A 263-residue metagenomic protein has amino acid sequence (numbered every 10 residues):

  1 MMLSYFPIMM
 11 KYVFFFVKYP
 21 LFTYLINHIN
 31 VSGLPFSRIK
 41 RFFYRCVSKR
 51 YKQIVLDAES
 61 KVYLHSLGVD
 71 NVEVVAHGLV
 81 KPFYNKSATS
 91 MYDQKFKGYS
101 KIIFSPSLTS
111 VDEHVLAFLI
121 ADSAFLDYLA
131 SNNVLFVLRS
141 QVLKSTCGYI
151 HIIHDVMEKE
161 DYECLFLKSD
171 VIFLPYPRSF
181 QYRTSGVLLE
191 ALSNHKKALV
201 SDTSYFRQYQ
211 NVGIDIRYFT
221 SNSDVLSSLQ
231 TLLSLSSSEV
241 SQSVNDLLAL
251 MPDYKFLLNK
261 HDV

Functional and structural regions predicted by a protein language model:
M1-S4, M9-L34, I54, K197: Active-site proximal beta-strand in glycosyltransferases
S37-V72: A short, active-site helix/loop in glycosyltransferases that binds the activated sugar's phosphate group
E59-S60, V74-S87: Short beta-strand->alpha-helix junction loop in the catalytic core of nucleotide-activated group-transfer enzymes
K81-G148, K159: Conserved catalytic-core segment of nucleotide-activated headgroup transferases in glycan assembly
E158-D170, S193: Short acidic alpha-helix that forms the nucleotide-activated donor recognition element in Leloir-type transferases
I172, S193, K197-S201: Short hydrophobic beta-strand element within catalytic cores of glycosyltransferases and related nucleotide-activated
L174-L189, T203, R207-Q208: Nucleotide-sugar-dependent
F219-L229, L233-V263: A charged, aromatic-enriched C-terminal amphipathic alpha-helix characteristic of glycosyltransferases across folds
